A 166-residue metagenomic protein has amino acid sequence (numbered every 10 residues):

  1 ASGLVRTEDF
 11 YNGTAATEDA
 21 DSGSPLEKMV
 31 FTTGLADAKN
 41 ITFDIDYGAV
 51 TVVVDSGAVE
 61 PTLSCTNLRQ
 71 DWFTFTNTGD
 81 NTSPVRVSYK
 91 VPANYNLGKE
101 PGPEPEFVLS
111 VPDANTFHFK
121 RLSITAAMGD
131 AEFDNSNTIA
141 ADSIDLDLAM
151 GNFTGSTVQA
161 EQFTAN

Functional and structural regions predicted by a protein language model:
A1-A126, D134-D147, T157-T164: Acidic (Asp/Glu) and glycine-rich low-complexity loops/linkers that are typically intrinsically disordered
G151: Short terminal or interdomain "cap/linker" segment that borders an active site or interface and mediates
